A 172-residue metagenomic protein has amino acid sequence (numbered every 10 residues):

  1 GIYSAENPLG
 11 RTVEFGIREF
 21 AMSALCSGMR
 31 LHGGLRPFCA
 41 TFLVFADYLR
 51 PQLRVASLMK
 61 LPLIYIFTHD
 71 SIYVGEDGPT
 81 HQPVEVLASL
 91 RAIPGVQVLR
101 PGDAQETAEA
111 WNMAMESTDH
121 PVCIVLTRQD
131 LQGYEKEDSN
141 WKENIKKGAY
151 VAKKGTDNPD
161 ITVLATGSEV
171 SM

Functional and structural regions predicted by a protein language model:
G1-Q132: Thiamine diphosphate
Y73-T80, E116-M172: Thiamine diphosphate
